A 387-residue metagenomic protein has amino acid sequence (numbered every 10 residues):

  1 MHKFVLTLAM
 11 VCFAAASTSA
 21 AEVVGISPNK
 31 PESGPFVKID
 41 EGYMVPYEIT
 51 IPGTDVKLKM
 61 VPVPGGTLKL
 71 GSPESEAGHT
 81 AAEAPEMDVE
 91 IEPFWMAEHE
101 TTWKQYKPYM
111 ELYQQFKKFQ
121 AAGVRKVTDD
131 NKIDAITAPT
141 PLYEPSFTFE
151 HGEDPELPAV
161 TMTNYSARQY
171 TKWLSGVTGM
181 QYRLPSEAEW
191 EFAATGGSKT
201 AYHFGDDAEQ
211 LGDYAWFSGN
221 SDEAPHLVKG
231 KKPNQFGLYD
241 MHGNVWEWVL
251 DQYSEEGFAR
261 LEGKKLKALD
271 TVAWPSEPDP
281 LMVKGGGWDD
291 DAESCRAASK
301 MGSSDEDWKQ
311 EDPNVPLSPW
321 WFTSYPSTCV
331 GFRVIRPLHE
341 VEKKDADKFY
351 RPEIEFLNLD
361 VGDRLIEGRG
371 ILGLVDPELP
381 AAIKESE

Functional and structural regions predicted by a protein language model:
M1-F4: Positively charged n-region of N-terminal signal peptides that target proteins for export
T7-A15: Bacterial N-terminal signal peptides
A16-A20: Sec/Tat signal peptide C-region and signal peptidase I cleavage site
A21-I49, D55: Primarily auto-inhibitory N-terminal propeptides
A21-N29, N164, A224, K232-N234 (+1 more regions): Disulfide-stabilized, aromatic/cysteine-rich ligand-recognition loop
A21-S27, S72-A77, E90-F204, D251-F258 (+1 more regions): Active-site microenvironments of metalloenzymes and redox enzymes
G53-L70: Mature N-terminal segment immediately following signal peptide/propeptide cleavage in secreted/periplasmic
K69, P73-E74, Y143-E306: Functional-site microenvironments in short loops/helix caps that host divalent-cation chemistry
